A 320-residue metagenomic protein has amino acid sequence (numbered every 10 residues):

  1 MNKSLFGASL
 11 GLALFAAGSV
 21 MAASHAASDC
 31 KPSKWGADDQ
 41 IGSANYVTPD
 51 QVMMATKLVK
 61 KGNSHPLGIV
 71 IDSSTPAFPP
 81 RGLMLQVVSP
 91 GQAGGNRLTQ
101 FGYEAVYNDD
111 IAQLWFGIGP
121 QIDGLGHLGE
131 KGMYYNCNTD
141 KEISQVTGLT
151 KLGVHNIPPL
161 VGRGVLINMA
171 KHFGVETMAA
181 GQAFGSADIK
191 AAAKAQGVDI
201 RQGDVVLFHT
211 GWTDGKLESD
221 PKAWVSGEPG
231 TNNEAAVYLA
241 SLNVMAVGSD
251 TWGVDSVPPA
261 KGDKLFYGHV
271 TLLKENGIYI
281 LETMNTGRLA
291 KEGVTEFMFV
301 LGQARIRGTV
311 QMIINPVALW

Functional and structural regions predicted by a protein language model:
M1-S9: Bacterial N-terminal signal peptides that target proteins for export
N2, M21-A22: Short, low-complexity disordered leader/linker segments with a strong preference for bacterial N-terminal type II
S9-S19: Bacterial N-terminal signal peptides
A23-W320: Active-/binding-site microenvironments in catalytic and ligand-binding cores
